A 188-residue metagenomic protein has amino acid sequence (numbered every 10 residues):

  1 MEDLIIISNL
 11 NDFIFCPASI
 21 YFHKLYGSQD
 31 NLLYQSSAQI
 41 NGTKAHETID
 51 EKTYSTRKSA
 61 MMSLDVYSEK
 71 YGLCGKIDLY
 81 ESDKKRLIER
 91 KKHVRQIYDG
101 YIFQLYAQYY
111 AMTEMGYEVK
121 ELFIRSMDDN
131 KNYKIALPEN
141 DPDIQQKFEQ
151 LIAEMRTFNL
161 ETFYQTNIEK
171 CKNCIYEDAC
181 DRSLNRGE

Functional and structural regions predicted by a protein language model:
M1-L87, F103, N185-E188: Metal-dependent nuclease catalytic cores that hydrolyze phosphodiester bonds in DNA/RNA, characterized by
F13-I14, I20-F22, Q29, Q108 (+4 more regions): Broad hydrophobic/π-residue packing in well-ordered secondary structure
L33-S37, K44-K52, A111, N132-A136 (+1 more regions): Short amphipathic alpha-helical patches
Q39-I40, L105-A107, L137-P138, L151-I152: Short, charged/polar low-complexity linear motifs in solvent-exposed/disordered segments
K58-K70, Q96, E114-E188: Metal-dependent nuclease catalytic regions and adjoining charged, substrate-binding loops involved in nucleic-acid end
R86-R90, N132-K134: Short small-residue beta-strand/loop micro-motif enriched in glycine and branched aliphatics
R90-Y98: Short beta-strand-loop-alpha-helix junction that forms the active-site gateway of nucleic-acid-processing nucleases
Y101-M112: Short, charged, amphipathic alpha-helix that recurs within catalytic cores of restriction-modification and other
